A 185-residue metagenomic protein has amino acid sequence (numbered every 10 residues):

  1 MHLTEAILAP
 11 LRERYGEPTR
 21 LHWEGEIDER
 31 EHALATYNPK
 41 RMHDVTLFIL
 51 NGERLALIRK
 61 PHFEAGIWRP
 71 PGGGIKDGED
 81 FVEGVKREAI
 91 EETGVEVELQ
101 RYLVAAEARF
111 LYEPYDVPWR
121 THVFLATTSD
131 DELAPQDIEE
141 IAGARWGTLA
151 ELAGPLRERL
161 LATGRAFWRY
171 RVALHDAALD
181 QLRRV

Functional and structural regions predicted by a protein language model:
M1-L3, G66-W68, I138-V185: Nudix hydrolase/Nudix homology domain
H2-T46: Acidic, metal-coordinating catalytic segment for phosphate/diphosphate chemistry, firing primarily on the Nudix
P39, A65-G66, A106-L111: Short, solvent-exposed loop/turn segments at secondary-structure junctions
I49-N51, R59, T127-T128, T148: Residue-level signal for short segments within beta-strands and strand-turn junctions of well-structured beta-sheet
L50-E91: Conserved Nudix-box catalytic region and its N-terminal flanking loop in Nudix hydrolases and closely related
I75-E98, A106-A162: Unchanged
Y102: Histidine/lysine/aspartate-rich catalytic loop segments that bind and position anionic ligands
